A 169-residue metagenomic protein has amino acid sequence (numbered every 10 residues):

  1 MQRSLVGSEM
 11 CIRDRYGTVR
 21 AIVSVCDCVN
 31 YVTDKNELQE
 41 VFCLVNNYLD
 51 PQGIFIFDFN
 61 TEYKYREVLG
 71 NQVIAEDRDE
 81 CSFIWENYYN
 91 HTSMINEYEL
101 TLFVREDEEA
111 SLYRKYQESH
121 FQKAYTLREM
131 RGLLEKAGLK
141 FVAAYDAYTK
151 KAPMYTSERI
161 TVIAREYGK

Functional and structural regions predicted by a protein language model:
M1-G7, I12: Single conserved hydrophobic/aromatic residue that forms the stacking wall/gate of nucleotide- or nucleobase-binding
D14-A21: A short acidic, Gly/Pro-enriched loop at the edge of an enzyme's catalytic core that lines a small-molecule cofactor
A21-C28: A short beta-strand submotif of the Rossmann-like class I SAM-dependent methyltransferase core that lines
N30-V32: A short His-aromatic
L38-I54: A short glycine-rich, Lys/Arg-flanked "PGG" loop and its adjoining helix->strand segment in the class I
I56-R131: SAM-dependent methyltransferase
F121-K169: C-terminal lobe and adjacent flexible extensions of AdoMet/dcAdoMet transferase-like proteins
